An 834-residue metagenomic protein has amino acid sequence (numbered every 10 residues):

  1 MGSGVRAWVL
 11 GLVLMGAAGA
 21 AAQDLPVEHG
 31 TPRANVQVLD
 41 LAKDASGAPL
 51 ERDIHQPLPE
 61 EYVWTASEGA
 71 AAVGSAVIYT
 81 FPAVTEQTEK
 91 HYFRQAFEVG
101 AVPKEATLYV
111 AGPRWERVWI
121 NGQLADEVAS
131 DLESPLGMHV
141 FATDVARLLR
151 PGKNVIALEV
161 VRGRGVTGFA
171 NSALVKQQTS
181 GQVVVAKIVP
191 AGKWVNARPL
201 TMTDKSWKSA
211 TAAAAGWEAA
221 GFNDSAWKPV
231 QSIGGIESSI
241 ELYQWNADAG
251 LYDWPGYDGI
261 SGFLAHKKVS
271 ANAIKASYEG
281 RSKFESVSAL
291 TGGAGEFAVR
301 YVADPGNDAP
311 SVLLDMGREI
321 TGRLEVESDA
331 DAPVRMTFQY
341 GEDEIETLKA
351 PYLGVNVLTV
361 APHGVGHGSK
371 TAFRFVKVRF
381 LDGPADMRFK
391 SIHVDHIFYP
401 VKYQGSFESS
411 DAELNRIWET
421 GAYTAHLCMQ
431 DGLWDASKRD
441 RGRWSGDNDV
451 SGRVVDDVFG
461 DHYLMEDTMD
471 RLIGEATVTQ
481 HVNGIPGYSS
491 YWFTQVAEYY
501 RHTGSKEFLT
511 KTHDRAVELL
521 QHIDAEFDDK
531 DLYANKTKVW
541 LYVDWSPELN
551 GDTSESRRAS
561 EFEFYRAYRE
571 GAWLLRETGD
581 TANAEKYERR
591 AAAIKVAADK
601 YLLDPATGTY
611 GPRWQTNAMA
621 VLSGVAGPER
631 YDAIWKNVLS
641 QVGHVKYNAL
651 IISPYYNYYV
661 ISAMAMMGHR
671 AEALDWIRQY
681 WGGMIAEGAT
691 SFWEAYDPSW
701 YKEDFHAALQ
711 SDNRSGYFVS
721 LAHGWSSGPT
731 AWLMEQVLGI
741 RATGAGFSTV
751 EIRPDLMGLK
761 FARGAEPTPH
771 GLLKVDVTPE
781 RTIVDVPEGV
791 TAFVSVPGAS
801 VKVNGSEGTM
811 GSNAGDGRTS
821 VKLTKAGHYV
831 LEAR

Functional and structural regions predicted by a protein language model:
A7-A17: Bacterial N-terminal signal peptides
G19-A22: Sec/Tat signal peptide C-region and signal peptidase I cleavage site
D24-D431, D447, Y463-M465, E507: Extracellular/oxidizing-compartment recognition motifs
D126-V128, V140-A142, P362, L433-R439 (+7 more regions): Active-site-adjacent structural elements in folded domains
T211-G216, L674-R834: Non-catalytic C-terminal accessory modules of carbohydrate-active enzymes
P384-L427, D431-T468, H481-N483, G487-T494 (+5 more regions): Active-site acid/base region of carbohydrate-active enzymes
Q480, G608-L709, S715-Y717: Extracellular polysaccharide-recognition and catalytic grooves
